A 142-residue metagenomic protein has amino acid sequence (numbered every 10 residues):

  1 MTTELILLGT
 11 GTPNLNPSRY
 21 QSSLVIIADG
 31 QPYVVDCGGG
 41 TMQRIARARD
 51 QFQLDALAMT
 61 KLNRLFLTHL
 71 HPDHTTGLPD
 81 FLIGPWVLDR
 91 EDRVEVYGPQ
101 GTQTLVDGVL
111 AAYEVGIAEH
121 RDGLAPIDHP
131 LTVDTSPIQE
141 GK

Functional and structural regions predicted by a protein language model:
M1-K142: Binuclear metal-dependent hydrolase catalytic cores
